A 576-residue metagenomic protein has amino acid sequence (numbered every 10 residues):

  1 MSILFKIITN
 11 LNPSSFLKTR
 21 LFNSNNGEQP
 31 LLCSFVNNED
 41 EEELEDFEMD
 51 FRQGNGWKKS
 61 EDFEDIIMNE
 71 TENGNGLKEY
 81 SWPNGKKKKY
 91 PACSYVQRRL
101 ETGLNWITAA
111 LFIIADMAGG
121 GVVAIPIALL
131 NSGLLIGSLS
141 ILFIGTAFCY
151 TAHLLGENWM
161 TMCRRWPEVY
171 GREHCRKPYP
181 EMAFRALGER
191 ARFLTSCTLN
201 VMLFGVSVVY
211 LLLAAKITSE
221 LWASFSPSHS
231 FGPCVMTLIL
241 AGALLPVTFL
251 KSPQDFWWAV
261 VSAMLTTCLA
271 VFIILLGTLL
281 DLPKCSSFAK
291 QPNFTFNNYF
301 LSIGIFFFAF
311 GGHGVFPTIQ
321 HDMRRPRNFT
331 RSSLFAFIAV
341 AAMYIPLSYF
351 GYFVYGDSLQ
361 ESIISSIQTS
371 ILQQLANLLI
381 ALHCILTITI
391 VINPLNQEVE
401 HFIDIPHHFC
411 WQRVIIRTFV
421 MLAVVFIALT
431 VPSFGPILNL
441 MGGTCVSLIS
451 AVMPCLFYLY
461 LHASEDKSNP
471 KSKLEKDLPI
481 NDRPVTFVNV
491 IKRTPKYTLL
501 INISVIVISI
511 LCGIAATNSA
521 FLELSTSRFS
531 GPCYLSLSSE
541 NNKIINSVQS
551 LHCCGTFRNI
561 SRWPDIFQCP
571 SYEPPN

Functional and structural regions predicted by a protein language model:
M1-E101, T108, F112, W166-Y170 (+6 more regions): Intrinsically disordered, low-complexity terminal tails enriched in acidic/polar residues
T102, W159-L199, V208-L238, A259-L265 (+3 more regions): Membrane-interfacial loop- and helix-cap regions that link adjacent transmembrane helices in polytopic membrane proteins
L104-V122, A241, I305-G312: The first (N-terminal) embedded transmembrane alpha-helix
G120, G145-E157, L240-F249: Central hydrophobic cores of alpha-helical transmembrane segments in multi-pass inner-membrane proteins across all
P126-E173: Extracellular loop-to-transmembrane helix junctions
A128, P246-L250, F426-P432: Hydrophobic alpha-helical transmembrane segments
L245-P253, Q320-H321, I403: C-terminal ends of transmembrane helices
